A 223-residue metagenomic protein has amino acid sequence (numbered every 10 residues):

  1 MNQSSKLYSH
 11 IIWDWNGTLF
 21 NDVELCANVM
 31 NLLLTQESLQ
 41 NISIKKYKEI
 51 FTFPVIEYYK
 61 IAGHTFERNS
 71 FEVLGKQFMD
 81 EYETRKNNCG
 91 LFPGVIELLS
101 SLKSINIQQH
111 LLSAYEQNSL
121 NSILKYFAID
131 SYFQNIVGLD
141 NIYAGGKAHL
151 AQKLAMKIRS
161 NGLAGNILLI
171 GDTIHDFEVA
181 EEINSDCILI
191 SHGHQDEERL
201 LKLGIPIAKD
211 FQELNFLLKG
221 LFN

Functional and structural regions predicted by a protein language model:
S4-K6, I105-I107, K157-G165, L221-F222: Glycine-rich phosphate-binding loop signature in dinucleotide/nucleotide-binding domains
K6-P93: N-terminal helical cap/lid subdomain that shapes the substrate entry/recognition surface in HAD-like hydrolases
H10, K147-E178: Conserved Lys-Pro-Asp/Glu-containing loop-to-beta segment of HAD-superfamily phosphomonoesterases, centered on
Q40, I129-Q134, A164, A208: Conserved H-loop
Y47, D130-G145: A short, structured active-site edge motif that brings together acidic residues
I50, P93-G94, Y115, I142 (+3 more regions): Short beta->alpha linker loops
T84-L111, Q117, N121, A148: Short, acidic loop-to-helix structural element flanking the phosphoryl-transfer center in phosphate-processing enzymes
L169-A208: Acidic, Mg2+-coordinating phosphoryl-transfer loop and its flanking beta/alpha structural elements, shared across
